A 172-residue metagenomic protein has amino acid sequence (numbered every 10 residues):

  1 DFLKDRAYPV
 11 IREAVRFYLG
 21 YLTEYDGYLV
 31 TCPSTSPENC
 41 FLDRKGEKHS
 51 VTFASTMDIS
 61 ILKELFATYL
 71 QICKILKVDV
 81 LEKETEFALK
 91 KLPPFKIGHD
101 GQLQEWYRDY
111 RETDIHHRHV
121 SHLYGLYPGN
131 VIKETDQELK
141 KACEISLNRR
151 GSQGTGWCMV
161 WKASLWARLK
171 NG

Functional and structural regions predicted by a protein language model:
D1, D5-P9, E13, S55-G172: Active-site core of glycosidic bond-cleaving carbohydrate-active enzymes
E13-I72: Acidic/histidine-rich catalytic neighborhood
